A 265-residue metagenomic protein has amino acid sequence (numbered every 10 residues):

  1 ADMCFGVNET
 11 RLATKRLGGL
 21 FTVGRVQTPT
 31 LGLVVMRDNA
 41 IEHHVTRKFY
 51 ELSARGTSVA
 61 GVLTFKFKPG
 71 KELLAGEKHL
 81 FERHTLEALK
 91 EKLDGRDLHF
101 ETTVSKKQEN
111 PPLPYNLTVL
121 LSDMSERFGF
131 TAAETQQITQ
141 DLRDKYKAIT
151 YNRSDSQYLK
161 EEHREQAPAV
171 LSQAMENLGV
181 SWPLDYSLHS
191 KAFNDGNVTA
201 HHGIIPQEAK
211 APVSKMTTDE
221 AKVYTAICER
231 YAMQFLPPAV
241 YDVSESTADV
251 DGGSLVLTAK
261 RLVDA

Functional and structural regions predicted by a protein language model:
A1-K106, V198, H202-L255, R261: Phosphate-backbone binding and catalysis cores of DNA-processing enzymes
E82-K222, F235: Structured DNA-binding interfaces in DNA transaction proteins
A265: Glycine-rich active-site loop/lid that clamps phosphate-bearing ligands
